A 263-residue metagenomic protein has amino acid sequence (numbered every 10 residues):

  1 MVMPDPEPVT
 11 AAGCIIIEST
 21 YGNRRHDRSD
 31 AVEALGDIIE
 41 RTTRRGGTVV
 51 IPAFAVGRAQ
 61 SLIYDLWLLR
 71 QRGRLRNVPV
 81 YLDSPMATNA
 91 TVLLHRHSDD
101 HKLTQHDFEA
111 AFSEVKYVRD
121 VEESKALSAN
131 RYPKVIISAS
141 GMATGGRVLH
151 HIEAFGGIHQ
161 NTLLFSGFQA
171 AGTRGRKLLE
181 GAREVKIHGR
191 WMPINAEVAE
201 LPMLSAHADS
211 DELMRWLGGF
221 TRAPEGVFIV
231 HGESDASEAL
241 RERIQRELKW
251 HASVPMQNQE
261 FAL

Functional and structural regions predicted by a protein language model:
M1, Y21-H26, F54-Q60, A87 (+3 more regions): Active-site environment of divalent metal-dependent phosphoester hydrolases
M1-L62, W67-P79: His/Asp/Glu-rich metal-coordinating catalytic cores of metallo-dependent phosphodiesterases/hydrolases acting on
V50, V80, G226-V230: Short glycine-rich phosphate-binding loop at a beta-alpha junction
G57-R58, V78-L94: Short, conserved secondary-structure transition motifs
L68-Q71, A110-L263: C-terminal regulatory/interaction regions
R72-P85, H106-E109, S113-K116: Acidic, His- and aromatic-enriched active-site or binding-groove loops in soluble protein domains that engage sugars
L93-H101, L213-R215: Short, surface-exposed amphipathic charged segments that create phosphate/polyanion-binding patches used for binding
H97-F112, K186: A polyampholytic, Gly/Pro-enriched intrinsically disordered region
